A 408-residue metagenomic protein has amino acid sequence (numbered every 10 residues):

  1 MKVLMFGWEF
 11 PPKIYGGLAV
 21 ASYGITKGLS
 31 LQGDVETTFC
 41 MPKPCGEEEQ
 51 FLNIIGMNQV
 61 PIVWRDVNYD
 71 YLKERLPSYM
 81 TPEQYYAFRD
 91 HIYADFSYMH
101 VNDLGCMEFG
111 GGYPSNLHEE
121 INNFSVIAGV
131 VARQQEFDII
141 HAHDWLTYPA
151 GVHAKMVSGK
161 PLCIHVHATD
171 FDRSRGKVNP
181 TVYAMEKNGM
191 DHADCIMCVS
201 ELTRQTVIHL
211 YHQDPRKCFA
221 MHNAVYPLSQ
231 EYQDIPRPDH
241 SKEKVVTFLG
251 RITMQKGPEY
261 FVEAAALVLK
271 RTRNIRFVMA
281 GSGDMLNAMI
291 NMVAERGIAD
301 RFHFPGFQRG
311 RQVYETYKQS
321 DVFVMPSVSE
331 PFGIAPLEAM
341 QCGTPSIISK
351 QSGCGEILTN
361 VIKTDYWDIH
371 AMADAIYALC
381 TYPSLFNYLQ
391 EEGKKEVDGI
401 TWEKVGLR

Functional and structural regions predicted by a protein language model:
V35-A132: A conserved catalytic-core segment of Leloir-type glycosyltransferases
M197, D239-A265, Q390: Conserved donor-binding/catalytic core segment of Leloir-type glycosyltransferases
L202, A224: Carbohydrate-associated surface elements
A288-Q308: Nucleotide-activated donor-binding/catalytic signature segment of Leloir-type glycosyltransferases, i.e., the conserved
F307-Q308, E315-S320: Short alpha-helical donor nucleotide-sugar binding micro-motif in glycosyltransferases
V328: Aromatic "clamp/platform" in nucleotide-sugar-dependent glycosyltransferases that forms part of the donor/acceptor
P345-I348: Short hydrophobic beta-strand element within catalytic cores of glycosyltransferases and related nucleotide-activated
V361-H370, A378-P383: Conserved acidic donor-binding segment of nucleotide-sugar-dependent glycosyltransferases
